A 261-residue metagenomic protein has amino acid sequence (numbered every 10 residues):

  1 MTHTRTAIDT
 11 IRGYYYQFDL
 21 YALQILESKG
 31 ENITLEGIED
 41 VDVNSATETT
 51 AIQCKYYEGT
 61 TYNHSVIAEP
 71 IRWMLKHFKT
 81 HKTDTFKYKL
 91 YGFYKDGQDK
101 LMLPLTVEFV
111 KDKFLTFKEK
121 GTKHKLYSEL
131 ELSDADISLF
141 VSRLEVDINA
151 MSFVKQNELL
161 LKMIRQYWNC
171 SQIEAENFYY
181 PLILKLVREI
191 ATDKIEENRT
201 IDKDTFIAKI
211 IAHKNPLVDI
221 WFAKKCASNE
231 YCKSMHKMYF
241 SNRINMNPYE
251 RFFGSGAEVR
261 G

Functional and structural regions predicted by a protein language model:
M1-I8, Y57-G261: Acidic metal-coordinating catalytic centers involved in nucleic-acid phosphodiester chemistry
H3, T10-W73: Catalytic centers of nucleases
